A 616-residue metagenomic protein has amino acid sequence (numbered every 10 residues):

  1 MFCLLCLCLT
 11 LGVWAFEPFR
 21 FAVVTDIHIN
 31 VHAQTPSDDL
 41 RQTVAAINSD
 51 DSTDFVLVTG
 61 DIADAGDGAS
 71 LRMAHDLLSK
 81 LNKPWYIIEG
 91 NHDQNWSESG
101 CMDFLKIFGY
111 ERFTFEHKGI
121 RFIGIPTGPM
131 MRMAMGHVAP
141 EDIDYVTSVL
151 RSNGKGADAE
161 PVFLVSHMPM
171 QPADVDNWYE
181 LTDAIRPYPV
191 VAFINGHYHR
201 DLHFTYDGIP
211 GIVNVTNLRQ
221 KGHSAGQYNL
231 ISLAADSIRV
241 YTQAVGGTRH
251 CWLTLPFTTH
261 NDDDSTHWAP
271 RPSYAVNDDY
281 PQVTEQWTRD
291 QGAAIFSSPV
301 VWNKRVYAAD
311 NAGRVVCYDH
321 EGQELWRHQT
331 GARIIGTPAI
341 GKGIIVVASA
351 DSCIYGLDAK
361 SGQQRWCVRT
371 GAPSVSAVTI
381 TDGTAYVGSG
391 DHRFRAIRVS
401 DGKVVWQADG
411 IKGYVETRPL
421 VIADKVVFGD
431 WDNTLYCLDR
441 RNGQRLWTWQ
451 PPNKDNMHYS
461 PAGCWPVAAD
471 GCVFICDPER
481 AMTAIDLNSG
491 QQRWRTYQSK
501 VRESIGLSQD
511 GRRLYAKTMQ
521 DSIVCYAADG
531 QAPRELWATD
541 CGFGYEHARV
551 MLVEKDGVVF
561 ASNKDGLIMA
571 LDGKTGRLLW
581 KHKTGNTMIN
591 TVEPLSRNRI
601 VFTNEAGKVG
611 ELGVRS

Functional and structural regions predicted by a protein language model:
L9-M73, A159: N-terminal active-site segment of His-dependent metallophosphoesterases
D67-A159, E180-A192, L202-N214, H223-A234: Extended active-site neighborhood of metal-dependent phosphoesterases/phosphodiesterases
I209-V276: Binuclear metal-dependent phosphoesterase catalytic core
Y280-V300, L325-G341, W366-T381, G390 (+7 more regions): Extracytoplasmic beta-rich repeat domains
D310, S349-A350, S389-G390, D430-W431 (+4 more regions): Structural signature of WD-repeat beta-propellers
D319-Q323, D358-G362, R398-G402, D439-N442 (+4 more regions): Short loop/turn segments that connect beta-strands within beta-propeller blades
